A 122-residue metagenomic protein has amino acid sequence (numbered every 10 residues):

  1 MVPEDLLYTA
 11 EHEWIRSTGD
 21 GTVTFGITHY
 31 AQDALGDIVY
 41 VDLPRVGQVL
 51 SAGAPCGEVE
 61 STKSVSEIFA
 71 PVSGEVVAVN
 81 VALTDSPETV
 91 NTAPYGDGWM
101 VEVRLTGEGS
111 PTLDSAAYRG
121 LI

Functional and structural regions predicted by a protein language model:
M1-P55, E88, T92-I122: Acidic, low-complexity mobile loops and tails
I15-T18, T62, V79-A82: Residue-level recognition of beta-strand microenvironments
L35-Y40, T62, P71-S73: Short, solvent-exposed beta-edge and connector elements
C56-G57, T62-K63, A82-L83, G107: Short, charged beta-turn/beta-strand-edge "cap" motif at the junction between a beta-strand and an adjacent loop
E60-F69, S86-T89: Short, Lys/Arg- and Gly-enriched loop/turn segments at beta-strand edges
P71, D85, L113: Charged, alpha-helix-enriched surfaces in structured cytosolic catalytic cores of large nucleotide-utilizing machines
